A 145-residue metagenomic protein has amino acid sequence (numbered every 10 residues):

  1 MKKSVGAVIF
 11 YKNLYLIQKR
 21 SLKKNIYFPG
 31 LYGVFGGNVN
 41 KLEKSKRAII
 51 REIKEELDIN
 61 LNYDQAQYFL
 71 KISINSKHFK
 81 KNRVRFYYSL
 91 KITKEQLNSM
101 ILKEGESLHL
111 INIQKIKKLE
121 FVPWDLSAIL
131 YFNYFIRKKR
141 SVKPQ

Functional and structural regions predicted by a protein language model:
M1-I17, F35: Conserved N-terminal beta-strand and adjoining loop/helix that marks the start of the Nudix/MutT-like hydrolase domain
K2-K3, L70-L97, H109, I113 (+1 more regions): Active-site-adjacent beta-strand/loop module that shapes the phosphate/pyrophosphate-binding cleft
K2-S4, K12, F28-P29, V84 (+1 more regions): A structure-centric signal for secondary-structure junctions around beta-strands
A7, K23-N25, K77-K80, S99-I101: Short secondary-structure boundary/capping segments
F10-Y15, K23, N40, I74 (+1 more regions): Short, charged/polar surface micro-motifs in flexible loops or helix N-caps
I17-K19, K23-F35: N-terminal first-folded block
N25, P29, I101-Q145: Nudix hydrolase/Nudix homology domain
V34-F69: The catalytic Nudix box helix
